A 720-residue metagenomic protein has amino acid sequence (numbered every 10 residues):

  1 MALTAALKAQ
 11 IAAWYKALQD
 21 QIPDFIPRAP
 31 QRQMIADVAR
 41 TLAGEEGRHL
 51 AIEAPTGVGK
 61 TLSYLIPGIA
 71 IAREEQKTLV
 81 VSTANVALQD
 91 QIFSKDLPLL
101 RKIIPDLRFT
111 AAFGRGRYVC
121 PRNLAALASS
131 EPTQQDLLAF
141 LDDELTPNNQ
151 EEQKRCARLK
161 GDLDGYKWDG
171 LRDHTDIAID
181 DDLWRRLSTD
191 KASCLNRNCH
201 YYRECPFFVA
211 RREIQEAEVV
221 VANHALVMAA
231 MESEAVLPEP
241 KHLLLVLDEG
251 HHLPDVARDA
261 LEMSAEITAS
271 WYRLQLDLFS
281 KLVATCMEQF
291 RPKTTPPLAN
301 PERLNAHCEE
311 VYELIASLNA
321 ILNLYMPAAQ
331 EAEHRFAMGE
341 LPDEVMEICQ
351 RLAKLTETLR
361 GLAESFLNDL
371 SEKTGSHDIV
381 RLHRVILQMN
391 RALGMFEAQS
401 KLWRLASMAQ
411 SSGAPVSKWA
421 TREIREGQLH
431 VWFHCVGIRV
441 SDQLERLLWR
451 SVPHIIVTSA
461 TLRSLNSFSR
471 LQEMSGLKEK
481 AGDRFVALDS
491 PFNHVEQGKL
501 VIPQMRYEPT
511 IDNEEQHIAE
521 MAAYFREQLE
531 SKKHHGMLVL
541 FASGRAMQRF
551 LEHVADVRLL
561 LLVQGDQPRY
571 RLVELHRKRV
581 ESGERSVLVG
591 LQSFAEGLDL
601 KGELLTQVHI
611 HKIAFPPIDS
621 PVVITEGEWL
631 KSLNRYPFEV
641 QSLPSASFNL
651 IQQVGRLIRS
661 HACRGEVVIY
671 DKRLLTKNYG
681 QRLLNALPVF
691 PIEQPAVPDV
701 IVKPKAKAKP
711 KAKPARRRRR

Functional and structural regions predicted by a protein language model:
A2-I52: Conserved pre-motif I regulatory segment
A2-Q19, I26, E75-T78, T83-E218 (+3 more regions): A substrate-engagement module of RecA-like helicase motors
G44-I66: Walker A/P-loop
Y64, A70, D90, S94-P98 (+4 more regions): Signature of the SF2 helicase/ATPase Hel1-core->accessory helical subdomain module
R185-E218, M228-L237, F366-R506, H517 (+2 more regions): A contiguous, basic/glycine-rich beta-loop/short-helix subdomain that forms a polymer-engagement track
P503-A542: Conserved interdomain hinge at the start of the Helicase C-terminal
P503-E515, D566-L675: Conserved RecA-like P-loop NTPase helicase motor core
A542-D566: Conserved helicase motor "Helicase C" RecA-like lobe of SF1/SF2 P-loop NTPases
